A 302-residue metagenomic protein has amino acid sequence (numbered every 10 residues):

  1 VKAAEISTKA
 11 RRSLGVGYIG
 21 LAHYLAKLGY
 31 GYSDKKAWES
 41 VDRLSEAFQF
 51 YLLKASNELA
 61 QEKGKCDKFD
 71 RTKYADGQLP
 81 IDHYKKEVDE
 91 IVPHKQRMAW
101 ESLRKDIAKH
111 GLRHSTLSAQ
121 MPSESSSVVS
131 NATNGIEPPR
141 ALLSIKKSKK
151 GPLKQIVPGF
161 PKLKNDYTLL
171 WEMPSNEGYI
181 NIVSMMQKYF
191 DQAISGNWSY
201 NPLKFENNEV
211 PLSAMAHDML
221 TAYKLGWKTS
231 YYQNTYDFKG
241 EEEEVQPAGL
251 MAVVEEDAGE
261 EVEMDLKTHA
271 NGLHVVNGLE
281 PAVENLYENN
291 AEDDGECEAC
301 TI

Functional and structural regions predicted by a protein language model:
V1-E5, K9, S13, G31-S123 (+1 more regions): Internal maturation/activation junctions in enzymes
S7-G29, Y189: Core structural elements
G17-G20, L52-S56, M215-D218: Extended, hydrophobic alpha-helical segments in both membrane/secreted and soluble proteins
L21-Y30, K154-K162: Short, compositionally biased low-complexity segments
K65, P93-R97, D106-D265: Catalytic alpha/beta core of large soluble enzyme barrels
E244-I302: Acidic, low-complexity intrinsically disordered tails
